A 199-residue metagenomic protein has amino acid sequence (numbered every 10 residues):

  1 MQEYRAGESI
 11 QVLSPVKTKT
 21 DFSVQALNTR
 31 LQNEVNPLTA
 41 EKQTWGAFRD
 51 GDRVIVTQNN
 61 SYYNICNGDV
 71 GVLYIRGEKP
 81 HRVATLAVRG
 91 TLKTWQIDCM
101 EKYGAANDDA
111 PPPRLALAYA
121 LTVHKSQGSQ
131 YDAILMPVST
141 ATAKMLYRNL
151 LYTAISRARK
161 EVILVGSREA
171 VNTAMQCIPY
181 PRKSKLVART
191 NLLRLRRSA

Functional and structural regions predicted by a protein language model:
Q2-A199: Core RecA-like ATPase module of SF1/SF2 helicases and allied nucleic-acid translocases
